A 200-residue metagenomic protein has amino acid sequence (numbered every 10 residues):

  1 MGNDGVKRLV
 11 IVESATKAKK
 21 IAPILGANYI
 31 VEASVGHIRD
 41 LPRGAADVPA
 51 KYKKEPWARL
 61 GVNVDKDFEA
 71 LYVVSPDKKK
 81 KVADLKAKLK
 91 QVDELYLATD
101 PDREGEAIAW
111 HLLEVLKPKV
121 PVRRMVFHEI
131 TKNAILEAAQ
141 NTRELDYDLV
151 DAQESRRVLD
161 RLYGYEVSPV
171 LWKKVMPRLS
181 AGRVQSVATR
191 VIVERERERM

Functional and structural regions predicted by a protein language model:
M1-R157, V187: Intrinsically disordered, low-complexity regulatory segments
K90, G164-V175: Short, hydrophobic/aliphatic alpha-helical segments
V120-R123, L145-L149, V167-W172, E196-M200: Active-site phosphate-binding and catalytic loops of NTP-dependent enzymes
S155-V167, V184-V187: Core structural elements
V170-A181, S186, V191-M200: C-terminal helical "lid" subdomain and adjoining coupling/linker elements of P-loop NTPases
